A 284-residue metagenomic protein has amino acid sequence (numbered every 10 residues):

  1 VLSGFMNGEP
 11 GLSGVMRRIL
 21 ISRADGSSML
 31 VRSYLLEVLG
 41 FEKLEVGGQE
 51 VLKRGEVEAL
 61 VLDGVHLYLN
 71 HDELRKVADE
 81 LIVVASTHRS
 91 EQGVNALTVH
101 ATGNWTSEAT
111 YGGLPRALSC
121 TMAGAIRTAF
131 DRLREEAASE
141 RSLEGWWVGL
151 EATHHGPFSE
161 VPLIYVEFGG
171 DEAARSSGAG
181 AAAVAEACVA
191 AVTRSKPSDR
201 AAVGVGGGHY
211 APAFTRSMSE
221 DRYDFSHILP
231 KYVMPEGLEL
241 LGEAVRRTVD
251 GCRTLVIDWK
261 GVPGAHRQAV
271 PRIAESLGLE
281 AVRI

Functional and structural regions predicted by a protein language model:
L2-E160, D171-E172, G178-A183, V189-P212 (+2 more regions): N-terminal catalytic or cofactor-binding beta/alpha core of small enzyme domains
P162-F168: A short beta-strand motif that forms the metal-chelation/ATP-contact edge of phosphoryl-transfer active sites
